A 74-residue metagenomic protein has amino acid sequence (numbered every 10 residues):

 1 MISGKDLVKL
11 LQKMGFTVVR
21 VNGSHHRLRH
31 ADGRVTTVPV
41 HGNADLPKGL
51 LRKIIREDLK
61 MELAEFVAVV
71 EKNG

Functional and structural regions predicted by a protein language model:
M1-N22: N-terminal first-folded block
V19-G49: A short, structured beta-strand/loop element
A44-G74: C-terminal structural segments of small proteins and small subunits
